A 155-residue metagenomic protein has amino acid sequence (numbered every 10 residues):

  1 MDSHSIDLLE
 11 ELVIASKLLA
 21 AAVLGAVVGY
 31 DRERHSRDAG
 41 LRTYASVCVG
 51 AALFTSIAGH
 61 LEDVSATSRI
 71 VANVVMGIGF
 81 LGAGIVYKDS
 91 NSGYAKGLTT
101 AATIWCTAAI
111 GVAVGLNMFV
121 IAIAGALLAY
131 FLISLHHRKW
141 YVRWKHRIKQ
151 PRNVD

Functional and structural regions predicted by a protein language model:
M1-I70, L116-N117, A122-A124, S134-Y141 (+2 more regions): Alpha-helical transmembrane segments and their membrane-interface boundaries that form or gate the permeation pathway
G25-V28, T103-G111: Hydrophobic, membrane-inserted alpha-helices
S36-T43, K88-T99: Short, amphipathic, aromatic/basic-enriched membrane-interface segments that mark the entry/exit of transmembrane
T43-C48, V74, K96-W105: Short hydrophobic alpha-helical membrane-embedded segments
T55-A58, G82-Y87, C106-G115: Generic transmembrane alpha-helix signature in multi-pass membrane proteins, especially transporters/channels
V64-N91: Alpha-helical transmembrane-segment detector that highlights a single hydrophobic TM helix and its immediate
G77-A83, L128-R138: Alpha-helical transmembrane segments and their membrane-interface exit regions
G93-Y94, A108-A122: Membrane-helix boundary connector in multi-pass membrane proteins
